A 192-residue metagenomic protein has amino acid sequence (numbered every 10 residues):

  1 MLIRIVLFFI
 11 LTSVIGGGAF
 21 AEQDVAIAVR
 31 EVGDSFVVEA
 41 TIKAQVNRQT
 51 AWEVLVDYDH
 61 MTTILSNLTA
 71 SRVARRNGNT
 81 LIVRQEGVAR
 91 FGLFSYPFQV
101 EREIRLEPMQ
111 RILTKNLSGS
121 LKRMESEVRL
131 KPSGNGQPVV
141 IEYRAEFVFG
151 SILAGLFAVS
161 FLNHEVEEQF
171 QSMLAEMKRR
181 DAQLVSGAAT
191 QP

Functional and structural regions predicted by a protein language model:
I5-G16: Bacterial N-terminal signal peptides
A19-G78: Hydrophobic ligand-binding cavity/cleft-lining segments
R30, K43, R72-S118, S172-G187 (+1 more regions): Glycine-rich portal/gate segments that line the openings of hydrophobic small-molecule binding cavities
V37-E39, S95-E101, K122-E127: Short, surface-exposed coil-to-beta transition loops
A44-R48, Y58, G87-F91, L106-P108 (+3 more regions): Beta-strand elements of well-folded, non-transmembrane domains
Q49, E53-D59, V159, H164 (+2 more regions): Solvent-exposed, polar/charged alpha-helical surfaces in well-ordered, non-transmembrane soluble domains, broadly
N116-H164, E168: Beta-strand/loop substructures that line and gate deep hydrophobic ligand-binding cavities in soluble
